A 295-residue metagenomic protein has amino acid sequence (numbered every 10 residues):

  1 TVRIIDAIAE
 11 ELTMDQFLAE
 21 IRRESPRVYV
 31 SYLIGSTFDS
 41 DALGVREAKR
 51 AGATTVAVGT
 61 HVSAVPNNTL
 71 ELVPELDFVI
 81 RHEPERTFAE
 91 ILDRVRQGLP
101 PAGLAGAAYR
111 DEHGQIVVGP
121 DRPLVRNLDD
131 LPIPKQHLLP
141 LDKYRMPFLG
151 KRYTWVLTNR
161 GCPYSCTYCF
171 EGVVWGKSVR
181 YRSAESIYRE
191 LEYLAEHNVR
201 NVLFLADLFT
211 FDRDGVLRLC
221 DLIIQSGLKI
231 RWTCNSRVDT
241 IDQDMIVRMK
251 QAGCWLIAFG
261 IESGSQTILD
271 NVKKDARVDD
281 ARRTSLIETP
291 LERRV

Functional and structural regions predicted by a protein language model:
I4-N127: Glycine-rich beta-alpha loop elements in corrinoid/cobalamin-binding modules across cobalamin-dependent enzymes
D129, I133-R293: Radical SAM [4Fe-4S] cluster-binding motif and immediate context
